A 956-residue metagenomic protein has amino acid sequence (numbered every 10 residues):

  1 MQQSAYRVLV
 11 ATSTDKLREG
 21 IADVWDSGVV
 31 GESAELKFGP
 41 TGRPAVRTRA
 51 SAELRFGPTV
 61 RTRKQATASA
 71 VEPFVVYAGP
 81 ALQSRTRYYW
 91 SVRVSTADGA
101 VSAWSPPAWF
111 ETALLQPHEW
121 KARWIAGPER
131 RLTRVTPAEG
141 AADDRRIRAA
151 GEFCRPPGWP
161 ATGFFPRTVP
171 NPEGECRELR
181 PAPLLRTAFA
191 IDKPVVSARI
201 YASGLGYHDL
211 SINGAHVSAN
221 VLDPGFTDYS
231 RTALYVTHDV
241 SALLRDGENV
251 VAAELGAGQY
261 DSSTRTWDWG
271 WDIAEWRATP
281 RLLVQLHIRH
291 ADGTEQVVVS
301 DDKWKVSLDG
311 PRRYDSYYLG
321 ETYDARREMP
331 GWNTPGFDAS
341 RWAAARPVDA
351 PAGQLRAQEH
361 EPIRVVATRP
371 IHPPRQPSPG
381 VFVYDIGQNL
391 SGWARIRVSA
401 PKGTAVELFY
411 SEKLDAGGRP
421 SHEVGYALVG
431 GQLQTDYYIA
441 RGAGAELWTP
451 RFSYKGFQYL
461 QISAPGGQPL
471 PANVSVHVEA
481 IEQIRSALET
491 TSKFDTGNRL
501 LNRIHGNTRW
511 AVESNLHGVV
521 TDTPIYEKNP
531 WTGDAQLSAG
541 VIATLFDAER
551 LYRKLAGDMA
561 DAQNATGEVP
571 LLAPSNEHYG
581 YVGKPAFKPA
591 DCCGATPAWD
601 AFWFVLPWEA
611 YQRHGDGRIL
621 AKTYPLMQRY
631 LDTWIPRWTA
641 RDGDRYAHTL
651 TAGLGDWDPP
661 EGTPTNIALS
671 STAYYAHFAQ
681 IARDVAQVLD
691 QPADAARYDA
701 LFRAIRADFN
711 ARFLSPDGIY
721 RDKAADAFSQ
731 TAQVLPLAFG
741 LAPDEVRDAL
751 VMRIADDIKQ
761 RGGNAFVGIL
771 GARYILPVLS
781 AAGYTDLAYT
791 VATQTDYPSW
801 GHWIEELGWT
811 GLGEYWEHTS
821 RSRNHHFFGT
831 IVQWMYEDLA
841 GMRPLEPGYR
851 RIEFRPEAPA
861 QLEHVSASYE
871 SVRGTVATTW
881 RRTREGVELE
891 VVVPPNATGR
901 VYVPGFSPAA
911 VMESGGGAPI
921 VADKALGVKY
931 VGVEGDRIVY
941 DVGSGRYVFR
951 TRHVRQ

Functional and structural regions predicted by a protein language model:
M1-S33, V60-R87, S91-I525, D534 (+8 more regions): Extracellular/oxidizing-compartment recognition motifs
F38-G39, P44, S51-A52, F56-P58: Short, low-complexity intrinsically disordered segments enriched in A/P/G/S/L with frequent Arg, especially at protein
E173-R180, V217, G225-Y229, D239-S241 (+18 more regions): Alpha-helix capping and helix-loop boundary segments enriched in small/acidic/polar residues
A198-G204, I212-N213, W393-E412, I462-P465 (+6 more regions): Alpha-helical support elements that line or immediately flank enzyme active sites and cofactor-binding pockets
Y207, L283, V299-L308, Y459 (+9 more regions): Active-site acid/base region of carbohydrate-active enzymes
V251, Y323-D324, E527, L537 (+7 more regions): C-terminal capping/lid segments that line or modulate ligand- or cofactor-binding pockets
A274-Q285, V298-G331, R356-A367, A700 (+1 more regions): Non-catalytic C-terminal accessory modules of carbohydrate-active enzymes
